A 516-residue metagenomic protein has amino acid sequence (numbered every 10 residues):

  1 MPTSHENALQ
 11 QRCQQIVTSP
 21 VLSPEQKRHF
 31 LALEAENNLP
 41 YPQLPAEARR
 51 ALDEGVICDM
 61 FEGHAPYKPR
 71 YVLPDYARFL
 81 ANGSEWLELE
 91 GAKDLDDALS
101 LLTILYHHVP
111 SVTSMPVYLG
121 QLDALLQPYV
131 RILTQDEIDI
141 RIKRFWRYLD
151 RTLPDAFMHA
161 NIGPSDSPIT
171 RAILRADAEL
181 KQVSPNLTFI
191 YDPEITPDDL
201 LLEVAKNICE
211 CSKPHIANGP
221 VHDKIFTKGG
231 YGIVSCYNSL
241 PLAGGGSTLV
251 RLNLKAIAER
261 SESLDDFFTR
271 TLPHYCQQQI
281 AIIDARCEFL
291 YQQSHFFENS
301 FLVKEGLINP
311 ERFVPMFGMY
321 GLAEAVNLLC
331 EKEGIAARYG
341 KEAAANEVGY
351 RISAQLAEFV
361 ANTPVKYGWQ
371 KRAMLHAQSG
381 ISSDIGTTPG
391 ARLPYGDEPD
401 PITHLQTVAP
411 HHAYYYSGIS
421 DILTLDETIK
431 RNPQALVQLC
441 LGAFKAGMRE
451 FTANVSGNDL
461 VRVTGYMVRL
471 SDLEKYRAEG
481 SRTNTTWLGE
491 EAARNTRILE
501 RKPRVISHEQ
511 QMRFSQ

Functional and structural regions predicted by a protein language model:
P2-E311, K332, R338-E342, E358-S515: Conserved catalytic cores of very large enzyme subunits
V117, N309-A325: Conserved phosphate/anionic-ligand binding catalytic regions in large, soluble enzymes, centered on
L272-C276, G318-G321, V326, C330: A conserved active-site cap/scaffold subdomain adjacent to cofactor or substrate pockets
R338, E342-E347, S353: Active-site loop/helix belt of alpha/beta enzymes
